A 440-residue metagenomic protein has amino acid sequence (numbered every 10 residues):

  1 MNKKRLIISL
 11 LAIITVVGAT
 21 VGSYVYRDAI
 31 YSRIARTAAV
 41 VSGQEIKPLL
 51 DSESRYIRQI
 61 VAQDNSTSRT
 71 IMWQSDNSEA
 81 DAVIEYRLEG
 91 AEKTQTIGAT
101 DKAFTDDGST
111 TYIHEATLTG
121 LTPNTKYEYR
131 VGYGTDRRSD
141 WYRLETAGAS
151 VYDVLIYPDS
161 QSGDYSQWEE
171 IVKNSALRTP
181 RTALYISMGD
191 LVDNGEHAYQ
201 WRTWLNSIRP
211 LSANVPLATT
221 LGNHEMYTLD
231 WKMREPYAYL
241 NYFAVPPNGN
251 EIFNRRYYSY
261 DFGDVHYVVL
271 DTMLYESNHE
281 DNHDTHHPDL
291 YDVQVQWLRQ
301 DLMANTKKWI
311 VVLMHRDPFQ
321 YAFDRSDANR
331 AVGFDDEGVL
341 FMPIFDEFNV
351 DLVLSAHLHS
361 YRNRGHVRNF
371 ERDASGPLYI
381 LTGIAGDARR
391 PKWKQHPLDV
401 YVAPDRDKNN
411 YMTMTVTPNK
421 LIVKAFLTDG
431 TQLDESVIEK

Functional and structural regions predicted by a protein language model:
N2-I156, D407-K408, T413-K440: Acidic, histidine-bearing metal-coordination/catalytic regions of metal-dependent phosphoesterases
E92-I113, V154-E170, G195, P247 (+3 more regions): Acidic/histidine-rich helix-loop elements that form or flank divalent-metal/phosphate-binding sites at the catalytic
E115-L118, K126-R143, Q200-T306, A331-V332 (+4 more regions): Extended active-site neighborhood of metal-dependent phosphoesterases/phosphodiesterases
R137-M188, D193-N194: An acidic-aromatic substrate-binding cleft motif
S150-Q161, Q294-D335, A385-G386, M414 (+1 more regions): Mobile, glycine- and charge-enriched loop segments and immediately flanking short secondary-structure elements within
I156-P158, L184-D190, P216-N223, V311-H315 (+2 more regions): Active-site neighborhood of phospho(di)ester-bond hydrolases with catalytic His/Asp-centered motifs
S162-S166, D193-H197, L221-W231, Y275-H279 (+3 more regions): Active-site environment of divalent metal-dependent phosphoester hydrolases
